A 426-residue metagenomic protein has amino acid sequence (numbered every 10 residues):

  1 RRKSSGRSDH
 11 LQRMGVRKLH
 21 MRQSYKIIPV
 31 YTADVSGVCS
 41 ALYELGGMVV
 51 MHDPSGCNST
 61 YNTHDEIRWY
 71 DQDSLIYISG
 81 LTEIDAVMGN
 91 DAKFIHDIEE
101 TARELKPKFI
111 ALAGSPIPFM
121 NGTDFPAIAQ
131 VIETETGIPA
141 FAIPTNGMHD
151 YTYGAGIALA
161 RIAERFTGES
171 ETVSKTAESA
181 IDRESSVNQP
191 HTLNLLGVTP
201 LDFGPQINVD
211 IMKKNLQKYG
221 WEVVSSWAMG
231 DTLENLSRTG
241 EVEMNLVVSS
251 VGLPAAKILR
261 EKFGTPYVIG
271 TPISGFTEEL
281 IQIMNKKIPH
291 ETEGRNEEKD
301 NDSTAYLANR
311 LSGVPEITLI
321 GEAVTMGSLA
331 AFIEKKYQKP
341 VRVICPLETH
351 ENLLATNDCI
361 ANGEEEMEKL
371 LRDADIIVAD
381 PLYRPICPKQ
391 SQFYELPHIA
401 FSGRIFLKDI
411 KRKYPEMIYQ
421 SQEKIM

Functional and structural regions predicted by a protein language model:
R2-M426: An N-terminal assembly and electron-transfer interface module characteristic of large anaerobic redox and radical
